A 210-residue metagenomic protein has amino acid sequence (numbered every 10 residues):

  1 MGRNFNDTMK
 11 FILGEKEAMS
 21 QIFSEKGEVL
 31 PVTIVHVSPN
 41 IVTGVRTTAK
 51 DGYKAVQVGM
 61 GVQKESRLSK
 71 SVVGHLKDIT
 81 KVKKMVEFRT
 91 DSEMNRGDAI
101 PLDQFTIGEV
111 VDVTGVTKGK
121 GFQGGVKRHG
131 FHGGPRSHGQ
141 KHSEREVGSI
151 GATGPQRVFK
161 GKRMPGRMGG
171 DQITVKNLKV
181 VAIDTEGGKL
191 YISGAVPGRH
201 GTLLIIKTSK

Functional and structural regions predicted by a protein language model:
G2-K210: Extended basic (Lys/Arg/His-rich) segments that typically form rRNA-contacting surfaces in ribosomal proteins
